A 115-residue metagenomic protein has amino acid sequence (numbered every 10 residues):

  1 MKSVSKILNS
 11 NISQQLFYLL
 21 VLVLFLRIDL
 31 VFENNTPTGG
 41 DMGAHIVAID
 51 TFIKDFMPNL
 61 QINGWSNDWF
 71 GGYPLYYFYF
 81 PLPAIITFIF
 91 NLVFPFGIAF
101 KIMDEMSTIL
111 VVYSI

Functional and structural regions predicted by a protein language model:
M1-D29: Start-transfer (signal-anchor) and selected internal transmembrane alpha helices of multi-pass inner/ER membrane
F25-I115: Active-site lumenal/periplasmic loops and adjacent helix-entry segments of GT-C-fold, multi-pass membrane
